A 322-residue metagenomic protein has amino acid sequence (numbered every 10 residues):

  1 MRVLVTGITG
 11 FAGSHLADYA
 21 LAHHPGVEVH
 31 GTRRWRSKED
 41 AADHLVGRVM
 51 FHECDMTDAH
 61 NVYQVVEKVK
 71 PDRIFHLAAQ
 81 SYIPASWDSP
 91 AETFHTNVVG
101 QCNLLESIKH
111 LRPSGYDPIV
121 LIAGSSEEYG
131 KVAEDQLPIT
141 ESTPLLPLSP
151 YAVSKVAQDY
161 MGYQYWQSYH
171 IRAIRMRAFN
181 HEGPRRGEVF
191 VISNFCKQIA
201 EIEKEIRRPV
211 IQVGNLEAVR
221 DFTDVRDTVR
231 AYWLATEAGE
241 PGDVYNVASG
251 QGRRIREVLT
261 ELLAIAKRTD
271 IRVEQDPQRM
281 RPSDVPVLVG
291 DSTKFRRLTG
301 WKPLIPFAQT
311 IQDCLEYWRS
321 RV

Functional and structural regions predicted by a protein language model:
M1-H181, I305, Y317: N-terminal Rossmann-like NAD(P)+-binding domain of SDR-like oxidoreductases, especially those catalyzing
F11, G31-R33, I199-V322: C-terminal substrate-binding subdomain of Rossmann-fold SDR/epimerase-dehydratase oxidoreductases
A12, A85, K131, G183-G187 (+3 more regions): Secondary-structure boundary/capping motif
A59-H60, D72, P84, A91 (+9 more regions): Residues in well-ordered alpha-helical elements
D135-L137, E188-F195, L262: A glycine/serine/threonine-rich, flexible loop-to-helix segment that serves as the NAD(P) cofactor-binding "lid"
A157, M161, Y165, N194-F195 (+2 more regions): Hydrophobic alpha-helix immediately C-terminal to the catalytic Tyr-X-X-X-Lys motif of short-chain
N180, R186-G187, E217-R220: Heptad-repeat alpha-helical coiled-coil signaling segments
